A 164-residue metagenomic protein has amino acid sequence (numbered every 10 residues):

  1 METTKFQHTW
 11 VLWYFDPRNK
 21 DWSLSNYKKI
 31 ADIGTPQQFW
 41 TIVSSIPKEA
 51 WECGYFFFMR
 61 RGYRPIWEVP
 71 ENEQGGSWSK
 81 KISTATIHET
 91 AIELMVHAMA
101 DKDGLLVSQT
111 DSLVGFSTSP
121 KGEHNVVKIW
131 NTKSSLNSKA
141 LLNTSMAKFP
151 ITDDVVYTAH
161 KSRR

Functional and structural regions predicted by a protein language model:
E2, Q7-T9, S25, K48-R164: Conserved NAD+-utilizing ADP-ribose enzyme module
T4-A31: Glycine-rich loop/turn
Y14, F39-W40, W67, Y157: Aromatic side chains
Y14-D16, G34-Q37, V43, I82-T84 (+2 more regions): Residues that form ligand- and interface-recognition hot spots within folded domains
L24-E49, K80: Extended catalytic/binding region for NAD+/ADP-ribose chemistry, centered on the ART fold
